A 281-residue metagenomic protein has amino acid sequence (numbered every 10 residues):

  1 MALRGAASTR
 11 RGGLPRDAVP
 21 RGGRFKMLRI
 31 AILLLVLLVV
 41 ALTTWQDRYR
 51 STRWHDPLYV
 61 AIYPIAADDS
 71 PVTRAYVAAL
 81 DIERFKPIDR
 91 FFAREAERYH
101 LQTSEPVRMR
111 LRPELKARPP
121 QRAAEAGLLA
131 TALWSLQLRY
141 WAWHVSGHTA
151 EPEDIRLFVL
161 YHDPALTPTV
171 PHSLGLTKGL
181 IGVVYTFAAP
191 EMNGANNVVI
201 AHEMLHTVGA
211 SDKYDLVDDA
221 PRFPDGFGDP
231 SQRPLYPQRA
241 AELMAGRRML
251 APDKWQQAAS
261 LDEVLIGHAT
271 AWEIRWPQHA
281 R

Functional and structural regions predicted by a protein language model:
M1-G23: N-terminal Lys/Arg-rich, disordered targeting/topogenic segments
G23, M27-A150: Propeptide-to-catalytic entry region of secreted or membrane-anchored zinc metalloproteases
G23-L28, V36-L42, L176-T177, F187-E191 (+1 more regions): Metalloprotease/metallohydrolase-associated module, dominated by Zn2+-dependent proteases
W54-D56, H148-E153, L174-T177, L235-Q238: Extracellular/periplasmic catalytic domains that process cell-envelope and extracellular macromolecules
A67-S70, H162-L166, A188-M192, M249-A251: Solvent-exposed loop/turn segments at secondary-structure junctions within structured extracellular/periplasmic domains
F158-V183: A structural motif
V183-I200: Short pre-active-site segment immediately N-terminal to the catalytic Zn-binding motif
N197-D212: Active-site recognition of the HExxH zinc-binding catalytic motif
